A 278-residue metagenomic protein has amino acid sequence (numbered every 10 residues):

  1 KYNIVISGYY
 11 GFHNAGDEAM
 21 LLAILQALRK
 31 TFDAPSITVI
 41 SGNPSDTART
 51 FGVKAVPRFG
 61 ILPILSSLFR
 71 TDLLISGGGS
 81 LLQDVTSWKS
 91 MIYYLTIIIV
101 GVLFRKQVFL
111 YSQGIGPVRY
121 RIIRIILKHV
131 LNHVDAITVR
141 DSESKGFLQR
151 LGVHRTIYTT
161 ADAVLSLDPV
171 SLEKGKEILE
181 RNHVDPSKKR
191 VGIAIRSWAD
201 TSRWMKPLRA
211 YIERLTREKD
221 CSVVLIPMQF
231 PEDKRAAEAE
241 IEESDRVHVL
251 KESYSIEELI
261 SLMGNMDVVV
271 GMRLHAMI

Functional and structural regions predicted by a protein language model:
K1-I278: Active-site anion-handling motifs in enzyme catalytic cores
